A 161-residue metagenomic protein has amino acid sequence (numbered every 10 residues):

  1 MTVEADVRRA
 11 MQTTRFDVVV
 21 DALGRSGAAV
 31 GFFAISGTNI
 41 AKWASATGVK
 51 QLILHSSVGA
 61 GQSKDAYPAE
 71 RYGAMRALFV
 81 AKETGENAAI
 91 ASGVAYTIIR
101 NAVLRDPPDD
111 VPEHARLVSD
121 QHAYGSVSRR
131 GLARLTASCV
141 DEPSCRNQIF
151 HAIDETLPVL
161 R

Functional and structural regions predicted by a protein language model:
M1-V18: Conserved Rossmann-fold cofactor-binding substructure of NAD(P)-dependent oxidoreductases
T14-L52, E83-E86: NAD(P)-cofactor binding segment of oxidoreductase domains
L23, I53-S57, A102, I153: Active-site beta-alpha turn of Rossmann-fold NAD(P)-dependent dehydrogenases/reductases
V30-A34, R71-E83, H122-R130: Short-chain dehydrogenase/reductase
S56, Y72-A74, T84-P108: Conserved beta-loop-beta element that borders a ligand/cofactor-binding pocket
Q62, A66, P107-E113, C139-Q148: Glycine/proline-rich active-site loop of Rossmann-fold NAD(P)-dependent oxidoreductases
D110-V127: A conserved pocket-lining segment of Rossmann-fold NAD(P)-dependent short-chain dehydrogenase/reductase
A123-R161: Mid/C-terminal beta-alpha module of Rossmann-like enzyme folds, strongest in SDR-family dehydrogenases/epimerases
